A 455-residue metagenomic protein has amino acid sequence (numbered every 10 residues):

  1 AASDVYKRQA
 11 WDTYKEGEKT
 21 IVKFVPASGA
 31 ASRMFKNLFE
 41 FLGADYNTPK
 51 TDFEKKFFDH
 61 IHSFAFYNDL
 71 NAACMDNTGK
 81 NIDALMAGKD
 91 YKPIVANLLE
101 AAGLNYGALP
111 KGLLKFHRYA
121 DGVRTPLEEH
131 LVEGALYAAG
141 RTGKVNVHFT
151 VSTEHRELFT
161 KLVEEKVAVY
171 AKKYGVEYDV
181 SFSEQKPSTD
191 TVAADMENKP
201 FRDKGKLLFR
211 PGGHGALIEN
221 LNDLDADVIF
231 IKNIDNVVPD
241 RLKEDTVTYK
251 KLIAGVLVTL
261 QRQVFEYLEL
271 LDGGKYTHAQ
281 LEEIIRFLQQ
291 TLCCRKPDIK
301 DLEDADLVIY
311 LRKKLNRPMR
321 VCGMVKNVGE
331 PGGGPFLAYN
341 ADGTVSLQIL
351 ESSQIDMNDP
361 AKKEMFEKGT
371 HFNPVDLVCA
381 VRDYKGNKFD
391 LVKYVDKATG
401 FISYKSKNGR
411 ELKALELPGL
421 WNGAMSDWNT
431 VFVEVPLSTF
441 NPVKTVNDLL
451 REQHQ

Functional and structural regions predicted by a protein language model:
A2-Y6: Short, small-residue-biased leader/transition segments that mark boundaries at the very start of proteins
V22-F39, G212-L224, M319-A338: Conserved phosphate/anionic-ligand binding catalytic regions in large, soluble enzymes, centered on
L38-D45, V123-V145, E165-Y170: Histidine-anchored nucleotide/phosphate-binding helix
F57, L85-M86, V237-D306: Long, charge-rich alpha-helical interaction segments
C74-V123, L127, E197-F209, L217 (+2 more regions): Active-site cores of enzymes that catalyze phosphoryl transfer or operate on phosphate-rich substrates
V123-P126, L136-A139, H155, K199-L271: Extended, domain-scale alpha-helical bundle/helix-rich regions
V151-L158, F182-D195: Short, conserved secondary-structure transition motifs
P200-L207, C294-Y339, I349-S352: Flexible, glycine/threonine-enriched loop-and-boundary segments that flank and lead into catalytic domains of large
